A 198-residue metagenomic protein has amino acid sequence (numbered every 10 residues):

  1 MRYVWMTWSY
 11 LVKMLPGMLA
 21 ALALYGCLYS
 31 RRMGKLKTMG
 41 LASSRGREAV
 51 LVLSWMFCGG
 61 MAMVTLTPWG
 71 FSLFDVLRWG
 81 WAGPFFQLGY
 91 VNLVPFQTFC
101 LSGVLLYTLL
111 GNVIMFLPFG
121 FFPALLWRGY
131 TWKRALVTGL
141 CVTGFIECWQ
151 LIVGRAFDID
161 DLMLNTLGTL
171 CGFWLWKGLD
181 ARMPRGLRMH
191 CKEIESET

Functional and structural regions predicted by a protein language model:
M1-I159, F173-T198: Bulky hydrophobic segments
